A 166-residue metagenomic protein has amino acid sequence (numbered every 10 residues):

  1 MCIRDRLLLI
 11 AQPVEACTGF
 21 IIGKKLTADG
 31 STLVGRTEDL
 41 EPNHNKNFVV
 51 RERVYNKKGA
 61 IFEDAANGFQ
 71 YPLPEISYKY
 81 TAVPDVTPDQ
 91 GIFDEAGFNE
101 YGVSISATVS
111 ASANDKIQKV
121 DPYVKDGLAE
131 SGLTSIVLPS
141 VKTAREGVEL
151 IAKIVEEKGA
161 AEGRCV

Functional and structural regions predicted by a protein language model:
M1-I3: Short, small-residue-biased leader/transition segments that mark boundaries at the very start of proteins
L7-I10: Gram-negative bacterial Sec-dependent N-terminal signal peptides
Q12-A16: Sec/Tat signal peptide C-region and signal peptidase I cleavage site
T18-A129, L150-V166: A contiguous strand-loop segment
S131-A144, L150: N-terminal leader/propeptide and maturation segments of large enzyme subunits in energy/redox metabolism and hydrolases
